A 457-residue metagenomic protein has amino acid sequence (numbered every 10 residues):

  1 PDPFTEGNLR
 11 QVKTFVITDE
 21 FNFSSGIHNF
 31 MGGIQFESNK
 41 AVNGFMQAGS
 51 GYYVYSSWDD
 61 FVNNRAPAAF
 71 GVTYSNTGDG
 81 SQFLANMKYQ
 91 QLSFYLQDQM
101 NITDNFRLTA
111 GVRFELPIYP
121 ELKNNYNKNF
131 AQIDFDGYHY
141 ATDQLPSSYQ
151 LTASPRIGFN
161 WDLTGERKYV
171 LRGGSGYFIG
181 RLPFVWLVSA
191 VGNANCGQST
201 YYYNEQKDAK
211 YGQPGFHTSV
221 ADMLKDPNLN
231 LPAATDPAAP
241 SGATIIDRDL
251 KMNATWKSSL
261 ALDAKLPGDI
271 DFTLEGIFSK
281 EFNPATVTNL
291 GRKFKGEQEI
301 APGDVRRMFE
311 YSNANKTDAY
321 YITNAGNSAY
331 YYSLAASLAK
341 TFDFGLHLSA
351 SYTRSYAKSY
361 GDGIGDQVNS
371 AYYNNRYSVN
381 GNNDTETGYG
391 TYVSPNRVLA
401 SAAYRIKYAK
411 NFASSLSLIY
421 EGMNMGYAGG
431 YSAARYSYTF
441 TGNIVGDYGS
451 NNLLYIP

Functional and structural regions predicted by a protein language model:
D2-F4, K13, M31-E166, Y356 (+2 more regions): Signature of Gram-negative outer-membrane beta-barrel scaffolds
D2-G7, V16, E20, D79-L84 (+5 more regions): Extracellular loop and loop/strand-boundary signature of outer-membrane beta-barrel proteins
Q11-F15, K88-L92, Y149-A153, A254-W256 (+2 more regions): Residues that define the transmembrane beta-barrel architecture of outer-membrane proteins
I17-F23, F94-M100, V112, I157-W161 (+5 more regions): Residues on the lipid-exposed face of transmembrane beta-strands in outer-membrane beta-barrel proteins
F23-N29, I102-N105, L163-Y169, D269 (+2 more regions): Short loop/turn motifs that connect adjacent beta-strands in outer-membrane beta-barrel proteins
I27, S38-M46, L116-N124, G165 (+6 more regions): Gram-negative outer-membrane beta-barrel proteins
Y119, S241, K251-S258, A264-P457: Short, solvent-exposed micro-motifs at the edges of structured domains
K123-S154, G158-N324, I444-I456: Solvent-exposed loop/turn elements at secondary-structure boundaries
